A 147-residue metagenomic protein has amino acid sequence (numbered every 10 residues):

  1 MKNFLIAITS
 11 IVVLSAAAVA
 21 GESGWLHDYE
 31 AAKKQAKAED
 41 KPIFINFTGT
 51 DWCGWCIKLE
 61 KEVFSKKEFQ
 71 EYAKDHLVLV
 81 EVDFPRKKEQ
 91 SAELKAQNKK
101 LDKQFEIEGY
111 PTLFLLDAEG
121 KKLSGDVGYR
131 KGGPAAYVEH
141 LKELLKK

Functional and structural regions predicted by a protein language model:
M1-L5: Positively charged n-region of N-terminal signal peptides that target proteins for export
A7-S15: Bacterial N-terminal signal peptides
A16-E22: Sec/Tat signal peptide C-region and signal peptidase I cleavage site
W25-I43, A73: A short beta-strand-turn-helix
W25-L26, F69-K95: Thiol-based oxidoreductase modules, predominantly thioredoxin-like and allied folds used for disulfide exchange
D40-C53: Short active-site neighborhood of thiol/selenol oxidoreductases, capturing the structured segment around
W55-Y72: Typically the conserved alpha-helix immediately C-terminal to a functionally engaged Cys/Sec in thioredoxin-like
E62, Q104, E108-K147: Non-catalytic, surface beta->alpha helical segment in thiol-disulfide oxidoreductase systems
